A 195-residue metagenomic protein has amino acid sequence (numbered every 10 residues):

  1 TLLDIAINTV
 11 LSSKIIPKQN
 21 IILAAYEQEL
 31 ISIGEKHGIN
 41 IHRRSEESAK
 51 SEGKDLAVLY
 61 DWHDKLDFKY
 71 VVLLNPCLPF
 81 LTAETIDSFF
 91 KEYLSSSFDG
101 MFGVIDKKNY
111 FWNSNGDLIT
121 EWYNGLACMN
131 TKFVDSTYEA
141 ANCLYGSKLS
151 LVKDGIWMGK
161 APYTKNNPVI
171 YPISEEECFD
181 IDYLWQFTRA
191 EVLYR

Functional and structural regions predicted by a protein language model:
T1-A24: N-terminal glycine-rich phosphate-binding loop and ensuing alpha1 helix
Q19, K69, D99-M101: Conserved acidic residues
L23, L73, F179: Conserved SAM-binding loop
Q28-V72, F80-S88: Short phosphate-binding loop-to-helix
I31, L151-K153, F187: A generic structural signal for short hydrophobic patches within well-formed alpha-helices
E46, N75, I105-D106: Histidine-centered beta-alpha loop that forms part of the nucleotide-sugar donor binding/catalytic region in diverse
V58, P79-S174: Conserved core of the sugar-phosphate nucleotidyltransferase
I170-R195: Hydrophobic helical membrane-anchoring modules
